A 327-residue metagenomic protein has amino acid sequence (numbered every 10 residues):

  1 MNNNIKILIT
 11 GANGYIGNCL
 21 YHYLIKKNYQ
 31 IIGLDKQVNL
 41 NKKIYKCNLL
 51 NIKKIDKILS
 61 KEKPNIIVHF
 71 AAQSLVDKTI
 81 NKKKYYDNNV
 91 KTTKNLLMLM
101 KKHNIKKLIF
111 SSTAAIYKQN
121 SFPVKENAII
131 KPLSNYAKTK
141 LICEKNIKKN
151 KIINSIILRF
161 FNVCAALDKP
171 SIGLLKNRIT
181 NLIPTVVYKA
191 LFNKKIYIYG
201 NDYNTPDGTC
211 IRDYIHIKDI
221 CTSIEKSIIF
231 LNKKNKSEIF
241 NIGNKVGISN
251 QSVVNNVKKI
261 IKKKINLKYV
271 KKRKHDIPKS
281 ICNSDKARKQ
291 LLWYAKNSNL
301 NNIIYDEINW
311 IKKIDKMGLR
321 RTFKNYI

Functional and structural regions predicted by a protein language model:
I7-K26: N-terminal Rossmann NAD(P)H-binding glycine-rich loop of SDR-like oxidoreductase domains
N13, Q73-D77, T113-F122, I130 (+2 more regions): Active-site segment of SDR-like NAD(P)-dependent oxidoreductases
L40-N51: Rossmann-fold cofactor-recognition segment
L49-N88: NAD(P)H-binding glycine-rich loop region in Rossmannoid oxidoreductase-like domains and their noncatalytic homologs
L50, I66, K84-N95, I130 (+3 more regions): Glycine-rich NAD(P)-binding loop of the Rossmann-fold in SDR/ketoreductase-type enzymes
H69, K94-N135, I156: Conserved Rossmann-fold NAD(P)-dependent oxidoreductase catalytic core, especially the SDR/UDP-sugar
Q119-F122, K131-A166, P184-F192: Active-site Tyr-X1-5-Lys
A190-I327: C-terminal substrate-binding subdomain of Rossmann-fold SDR/epimerase-dehydratase oxidoreductases
